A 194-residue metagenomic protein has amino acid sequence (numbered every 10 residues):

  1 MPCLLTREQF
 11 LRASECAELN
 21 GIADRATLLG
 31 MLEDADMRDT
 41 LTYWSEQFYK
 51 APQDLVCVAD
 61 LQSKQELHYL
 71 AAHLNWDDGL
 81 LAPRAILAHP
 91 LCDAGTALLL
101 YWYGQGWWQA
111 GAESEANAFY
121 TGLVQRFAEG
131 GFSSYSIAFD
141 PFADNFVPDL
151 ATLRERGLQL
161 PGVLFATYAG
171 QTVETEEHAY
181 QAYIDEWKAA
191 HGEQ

Functional and structural regions predicted by a protein language model:
M1-Q194: Alpha-helical scaffold segments
